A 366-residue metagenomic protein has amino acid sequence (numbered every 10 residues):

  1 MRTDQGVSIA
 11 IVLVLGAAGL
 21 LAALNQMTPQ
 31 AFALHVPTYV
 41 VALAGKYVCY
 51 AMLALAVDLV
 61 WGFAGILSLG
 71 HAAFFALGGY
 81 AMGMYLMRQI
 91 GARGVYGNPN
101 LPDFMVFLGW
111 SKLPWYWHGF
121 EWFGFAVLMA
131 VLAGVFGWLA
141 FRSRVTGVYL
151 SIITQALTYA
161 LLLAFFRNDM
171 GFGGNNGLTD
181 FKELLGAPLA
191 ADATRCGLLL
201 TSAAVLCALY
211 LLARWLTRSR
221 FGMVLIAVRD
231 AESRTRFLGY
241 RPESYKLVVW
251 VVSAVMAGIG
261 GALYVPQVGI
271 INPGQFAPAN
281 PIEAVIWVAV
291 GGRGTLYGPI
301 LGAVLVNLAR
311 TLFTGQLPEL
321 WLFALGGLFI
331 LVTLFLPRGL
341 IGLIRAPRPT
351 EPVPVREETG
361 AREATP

Functional and structural regions predicted by a protein language model:
M1-P366: Transmembrane alpha-helices and adjacent helix-loop boundaries
